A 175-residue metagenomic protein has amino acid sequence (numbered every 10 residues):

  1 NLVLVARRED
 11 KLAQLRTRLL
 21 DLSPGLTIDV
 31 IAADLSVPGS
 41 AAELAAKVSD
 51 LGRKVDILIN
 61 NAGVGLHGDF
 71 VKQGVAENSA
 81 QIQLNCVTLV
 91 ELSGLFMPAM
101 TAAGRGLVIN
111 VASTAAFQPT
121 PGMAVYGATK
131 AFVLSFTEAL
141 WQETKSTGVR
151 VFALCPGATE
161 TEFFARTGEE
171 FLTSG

Functional and structural regions predicted by a protein language model:
N1-Q14: Conserved glycine-rich Rossmann-like NAD(P)H-binding loop of the short-chain dehydrogenase/reductase
N61-L66: Conserved NAD(P)H cofactor-binding loop of Rossmann-fold oxidoreductase domains
D69-A80: Substrate-binding pocket helix/loop in short-chain dehydrogenase/reductase
V71, T120-A124: Active-site loop immediately N-terminal to the catalytic Tyr-X3-Lys motif of short-chain dehydrogenase/reductase
S93, T129: Active-site helix of classical SDR
S113: Residue(s) in the substrate-gating loop at a strand-loop-helix junction that position the organic substrate next
S135, W141-G175: SDR active-site lid
